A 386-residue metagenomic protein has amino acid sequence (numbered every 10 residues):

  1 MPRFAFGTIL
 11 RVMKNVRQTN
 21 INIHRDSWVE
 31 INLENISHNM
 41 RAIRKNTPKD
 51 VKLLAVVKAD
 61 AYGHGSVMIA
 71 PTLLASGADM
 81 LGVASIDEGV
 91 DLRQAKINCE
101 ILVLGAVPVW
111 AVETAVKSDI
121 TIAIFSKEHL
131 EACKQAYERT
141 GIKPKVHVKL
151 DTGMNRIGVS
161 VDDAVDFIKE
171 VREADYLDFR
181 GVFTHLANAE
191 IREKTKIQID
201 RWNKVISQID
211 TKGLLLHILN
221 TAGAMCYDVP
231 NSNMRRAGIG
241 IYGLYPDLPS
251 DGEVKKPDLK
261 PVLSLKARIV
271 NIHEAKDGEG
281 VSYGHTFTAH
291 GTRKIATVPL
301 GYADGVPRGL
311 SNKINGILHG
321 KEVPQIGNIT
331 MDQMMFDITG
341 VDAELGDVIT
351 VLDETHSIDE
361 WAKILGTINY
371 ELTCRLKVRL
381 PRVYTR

Functional and structural regions predicted by a protein language model:
F4-F6: Aromatic (phenylalanine/tyrosine) cluster motif
I9-L33, S37, E88, V107-V109 (+3 more regions): Active-site anion/phosphate-binding pocket segments in diverse small-molecule metabolic enzymes
K14, I23, S27-E30, N35-H38 (+4 more regions): Active-site-proximal beta-alpha core segment in soluble small-molecule metabolic enzymes
